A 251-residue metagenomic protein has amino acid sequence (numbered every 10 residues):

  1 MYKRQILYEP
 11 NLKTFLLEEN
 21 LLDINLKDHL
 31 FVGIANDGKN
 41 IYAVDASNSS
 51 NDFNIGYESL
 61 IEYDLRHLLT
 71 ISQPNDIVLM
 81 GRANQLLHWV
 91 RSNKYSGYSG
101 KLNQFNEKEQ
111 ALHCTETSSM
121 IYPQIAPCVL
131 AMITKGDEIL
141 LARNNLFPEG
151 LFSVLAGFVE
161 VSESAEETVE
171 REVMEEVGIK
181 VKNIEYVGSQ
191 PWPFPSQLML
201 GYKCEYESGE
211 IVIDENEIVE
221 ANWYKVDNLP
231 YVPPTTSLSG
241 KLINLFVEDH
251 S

Functional and structural regions predicted by a protein language model:
M1-Q5: Conserved small/polar residues in nucleotide/adenosyl-binding loops
I6-P10, T14-L17, V32: Core RNA-modification/binding signature centered on pseudouridine synthases
K13-L16, E109-T115, I184: Short Pro/Gly-enriched beta-strand edge/turn motifs at strand-loop
I24-S72, V159-F246: Unchanged
T70-G81, Q85: Short, charged surface segments at domain edges that flank catalytic/cofactor-binding sites
G81-M132: Cys/His-rich short segments
A111-S153, K180-V181, C204: N-terminal strand-loop-strand
A142-G150, V154-A165, E170: Internal metal/ion-chelating core segments
